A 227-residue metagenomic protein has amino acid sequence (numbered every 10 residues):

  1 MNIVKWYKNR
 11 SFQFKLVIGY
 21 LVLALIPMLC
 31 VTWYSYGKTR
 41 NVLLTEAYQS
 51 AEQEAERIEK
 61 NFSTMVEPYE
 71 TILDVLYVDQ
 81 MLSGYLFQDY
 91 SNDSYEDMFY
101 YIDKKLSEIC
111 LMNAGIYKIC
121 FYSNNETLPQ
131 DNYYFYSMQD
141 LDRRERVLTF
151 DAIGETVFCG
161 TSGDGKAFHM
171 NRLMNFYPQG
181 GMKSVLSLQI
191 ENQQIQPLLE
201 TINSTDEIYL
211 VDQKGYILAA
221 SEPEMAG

Functional and structural regions predicted by a protein language model:
M1-R10, V42, E46-Q53, E155-C159 (+4 more regions): N-terminal sensory and localization modules of signal-transduction and trafficking proteins
F12-Q88: Juxtamembrane extracytoplasmic/periplasmic/luminal helical "stalk" adjacent to the first N-terminal
E46-A47, S91-I102: Signal-transducing coiled-coil linker helices
E52, E70, D103-S107, R144-V147 (+3 more regions): Extracytoplasmic/secreted envelope proteins and their assembly/folding machinery, especially bacterial periplasmic
V78, I119-N125, E207-I217: Short hydrophobic alpha-helical segments used for membrane anchoring or interfacial signaling
F99-N113, G181-M225: Solvent-exposed, extracytoplasmic
C110-Q189, L198: Extracytoplasmic/periplasmic ligand-binding sensor regions of membrane-associated signaling proteins
D131-Y136, A220-A226: Structured interaction and signal-relay segments at domain junctions
